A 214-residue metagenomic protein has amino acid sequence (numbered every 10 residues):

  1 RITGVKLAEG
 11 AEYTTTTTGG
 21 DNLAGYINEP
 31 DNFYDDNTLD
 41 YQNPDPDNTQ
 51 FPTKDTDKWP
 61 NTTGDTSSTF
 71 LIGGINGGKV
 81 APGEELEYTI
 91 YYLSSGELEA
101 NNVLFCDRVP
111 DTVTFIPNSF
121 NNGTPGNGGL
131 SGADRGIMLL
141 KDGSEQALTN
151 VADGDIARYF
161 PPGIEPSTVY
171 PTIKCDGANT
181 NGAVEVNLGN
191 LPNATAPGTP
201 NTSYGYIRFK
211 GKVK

Functional and structural regions predicted by a protein language model:
R1-K214: Exported/extracytosolic protein signature
